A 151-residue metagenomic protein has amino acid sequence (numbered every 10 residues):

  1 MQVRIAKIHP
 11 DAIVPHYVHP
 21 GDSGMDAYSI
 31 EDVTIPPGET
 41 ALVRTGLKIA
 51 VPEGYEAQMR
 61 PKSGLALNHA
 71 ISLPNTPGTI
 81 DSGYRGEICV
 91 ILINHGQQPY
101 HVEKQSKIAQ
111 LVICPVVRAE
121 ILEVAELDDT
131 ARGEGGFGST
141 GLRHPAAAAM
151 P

Functional and structural regions predicted by a protein language model:
M1-P151: DUTPase catalytic domain/fold
